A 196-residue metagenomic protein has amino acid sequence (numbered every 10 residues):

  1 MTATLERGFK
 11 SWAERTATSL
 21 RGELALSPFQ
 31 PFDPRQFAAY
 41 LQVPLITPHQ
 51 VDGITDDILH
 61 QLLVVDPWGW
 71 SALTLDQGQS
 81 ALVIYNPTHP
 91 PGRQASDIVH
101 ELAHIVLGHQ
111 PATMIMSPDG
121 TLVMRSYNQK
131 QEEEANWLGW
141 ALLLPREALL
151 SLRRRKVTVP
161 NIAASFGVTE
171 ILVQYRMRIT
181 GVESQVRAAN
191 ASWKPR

Functional and structural regions predicted by a protein language model:
M1-R196: Active-site hotspot residues in diverse enzymes, especially metal/ion-binding acidic/histidine motifs
